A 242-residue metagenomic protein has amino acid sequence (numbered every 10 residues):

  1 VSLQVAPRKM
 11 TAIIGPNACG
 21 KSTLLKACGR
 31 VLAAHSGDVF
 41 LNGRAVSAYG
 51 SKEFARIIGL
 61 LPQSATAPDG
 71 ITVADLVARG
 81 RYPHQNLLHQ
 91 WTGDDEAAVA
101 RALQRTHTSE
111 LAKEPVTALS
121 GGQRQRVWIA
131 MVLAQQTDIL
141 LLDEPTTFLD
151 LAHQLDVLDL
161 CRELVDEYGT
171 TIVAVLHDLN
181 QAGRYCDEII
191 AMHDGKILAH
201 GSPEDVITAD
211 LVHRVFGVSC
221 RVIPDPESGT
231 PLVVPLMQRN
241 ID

Functional and structural regions predicted by a protein language model:
I14-P16: The feature captures the beta-strand-to-loop junction immediately N-terminal to the Walker
G29: Helix-to-loop junction immediately C-terminal to a conserved catalytic motif
G37-A45, F54: Conserved ABC transporter NBD signature motif
A78, G93-L111, Q136: Conserved ABC ATPase "signature" region
Q90, P115-L119, Q123: Conserved ABC ATPase signature
L140-E144: Catalytic Walker B motif of ABC-type/P-loop ATPase nucleotide-binding domains
